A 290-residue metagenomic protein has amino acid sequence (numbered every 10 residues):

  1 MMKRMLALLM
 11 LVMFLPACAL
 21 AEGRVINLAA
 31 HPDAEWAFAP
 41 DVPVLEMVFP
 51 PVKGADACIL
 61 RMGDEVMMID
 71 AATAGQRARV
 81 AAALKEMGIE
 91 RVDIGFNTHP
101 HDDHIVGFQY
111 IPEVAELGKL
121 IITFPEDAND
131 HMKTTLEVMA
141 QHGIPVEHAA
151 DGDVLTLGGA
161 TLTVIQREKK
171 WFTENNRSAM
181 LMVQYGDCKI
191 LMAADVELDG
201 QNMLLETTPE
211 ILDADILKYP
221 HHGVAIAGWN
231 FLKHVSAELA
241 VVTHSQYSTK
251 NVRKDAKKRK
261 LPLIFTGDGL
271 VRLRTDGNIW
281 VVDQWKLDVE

Functional and structural regions predicted by a protein language model:
M2-E22: Sec-dependent N-terminal signal peptides of Gram-positive bacterial secreted proteins and lipoproteins
E22-R91, A140, I144, H148-D213 (+1 more regions): Core dinuclear metal-dependent hydrolase active-site scaffold
V48-P50, F96, I121, E147 (+3 more regions): Hydrophobic/aromatic beta-strand patches that form the interior of the parallel beta-sheet core in alpha/beta enzyme
P50-V52, A72, Q76, F96-D103 (+8 more regions): Extracytoplasmic/periplasmic, Sec-exported soluble proteins
D56, A74-Q76, P100-V106, D127-D130 (+4 more regions): Active-site environment of divalent metal-dependent phosphoester hydrolases
G63-M67, G75-P125, T207-V224, S236-V241: Active-site metal-binding motif and surrounding structural segment of the metallo-beta-lactamase
V80-A82, G107-Y110, K133-T134, M203-E206 (+2 more regions): Short amphipathic alpha-helical segments
D103, N129-K133, M139-P145, A214-D276 (+1 more regions): Internal alpha/beta domain cores that form substrate/cofactor-binding pockets in large enzymes and binding proteins
